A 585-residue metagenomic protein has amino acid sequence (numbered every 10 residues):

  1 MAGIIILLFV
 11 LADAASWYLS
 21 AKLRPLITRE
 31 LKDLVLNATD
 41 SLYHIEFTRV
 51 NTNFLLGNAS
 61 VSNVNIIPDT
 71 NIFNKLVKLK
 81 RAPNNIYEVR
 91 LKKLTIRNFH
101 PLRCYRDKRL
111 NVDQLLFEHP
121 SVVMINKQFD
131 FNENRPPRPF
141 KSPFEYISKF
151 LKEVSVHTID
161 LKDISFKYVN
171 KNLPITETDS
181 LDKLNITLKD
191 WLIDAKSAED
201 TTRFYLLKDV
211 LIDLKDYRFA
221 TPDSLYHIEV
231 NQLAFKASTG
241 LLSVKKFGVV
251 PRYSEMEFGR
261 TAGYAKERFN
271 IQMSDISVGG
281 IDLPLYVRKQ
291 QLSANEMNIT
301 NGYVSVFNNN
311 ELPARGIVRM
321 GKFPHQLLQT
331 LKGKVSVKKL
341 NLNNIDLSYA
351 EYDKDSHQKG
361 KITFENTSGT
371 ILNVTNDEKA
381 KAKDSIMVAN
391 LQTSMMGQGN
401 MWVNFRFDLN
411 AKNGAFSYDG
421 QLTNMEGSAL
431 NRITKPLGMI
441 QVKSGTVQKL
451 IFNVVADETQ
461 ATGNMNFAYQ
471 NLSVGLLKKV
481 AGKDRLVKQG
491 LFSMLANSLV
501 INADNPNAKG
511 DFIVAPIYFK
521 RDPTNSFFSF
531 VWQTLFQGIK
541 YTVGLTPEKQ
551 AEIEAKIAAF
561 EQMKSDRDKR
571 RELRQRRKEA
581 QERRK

Functional and structural regions predicted by a protein language model:
M1-A2, D408, Q421, T434 (+1 more regions): Extended terminal
A2-A14: Hydrophobic membrane-insertion alpha-helices, especially the h-region of bacterial N-terminal signal peptides
I4, P101, K108, V112 (+3 more regions): Elongated, acidic membrane-bridging lipid-handling scaffolds and related periplasm/extracellular "bridge/tunnel" systems
A12-M124, V156, N172-P174, K183-S274 (+2 more regions): Terminal hydrophobic membrane-targeting helix
P68, H119-M124, S165, G248 (+4 more regions): Transmembrane beta-strands of outer-membrane beta-barrel pores
N71-V77, P136-P143, V210-L211, Y253-R260 (+3 more regions): Flexible, solvent-exposed coil segments and beta strand-coil junctions, predominantly the extracellular/periplasmic
D130-P137, L312-R319, G438, V480-V487: Flexible, surface-exposed loop regions and adjacent strand-edge segments of Gram-negative outer-membrane beta-barrel
T393-N400, N410-K412, T423-A429, V455-A461: Extended serine/threonine-enriched, polar tracts that run as long, contiguous segments within proteins
